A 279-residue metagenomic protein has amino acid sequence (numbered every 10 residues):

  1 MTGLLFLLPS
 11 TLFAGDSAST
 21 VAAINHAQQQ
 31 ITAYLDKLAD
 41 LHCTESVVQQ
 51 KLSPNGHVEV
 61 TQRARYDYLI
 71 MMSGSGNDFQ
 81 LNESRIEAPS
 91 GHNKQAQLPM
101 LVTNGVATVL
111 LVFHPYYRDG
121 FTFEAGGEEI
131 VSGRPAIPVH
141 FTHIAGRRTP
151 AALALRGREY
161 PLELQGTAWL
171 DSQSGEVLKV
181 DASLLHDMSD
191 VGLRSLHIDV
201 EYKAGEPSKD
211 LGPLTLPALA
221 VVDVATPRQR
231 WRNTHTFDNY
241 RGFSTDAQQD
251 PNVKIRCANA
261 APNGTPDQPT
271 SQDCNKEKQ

Functional and structural regions predicted by a protein language model:
M1-T11: Bacterial N-terminal signal peptides
A14-Q165, S172-K179, S183-Q279: Structured extracytoplasmic
